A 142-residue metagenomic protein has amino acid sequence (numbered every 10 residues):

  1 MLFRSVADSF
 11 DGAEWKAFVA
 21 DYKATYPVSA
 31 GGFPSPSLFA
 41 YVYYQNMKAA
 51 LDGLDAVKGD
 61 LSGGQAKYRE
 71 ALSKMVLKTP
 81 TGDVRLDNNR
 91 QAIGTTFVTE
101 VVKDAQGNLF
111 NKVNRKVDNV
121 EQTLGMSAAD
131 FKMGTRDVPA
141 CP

Functional and structural regions predicted by a protein language model:
M1-P142: Extracytosolic ligand-binding ectodomains
